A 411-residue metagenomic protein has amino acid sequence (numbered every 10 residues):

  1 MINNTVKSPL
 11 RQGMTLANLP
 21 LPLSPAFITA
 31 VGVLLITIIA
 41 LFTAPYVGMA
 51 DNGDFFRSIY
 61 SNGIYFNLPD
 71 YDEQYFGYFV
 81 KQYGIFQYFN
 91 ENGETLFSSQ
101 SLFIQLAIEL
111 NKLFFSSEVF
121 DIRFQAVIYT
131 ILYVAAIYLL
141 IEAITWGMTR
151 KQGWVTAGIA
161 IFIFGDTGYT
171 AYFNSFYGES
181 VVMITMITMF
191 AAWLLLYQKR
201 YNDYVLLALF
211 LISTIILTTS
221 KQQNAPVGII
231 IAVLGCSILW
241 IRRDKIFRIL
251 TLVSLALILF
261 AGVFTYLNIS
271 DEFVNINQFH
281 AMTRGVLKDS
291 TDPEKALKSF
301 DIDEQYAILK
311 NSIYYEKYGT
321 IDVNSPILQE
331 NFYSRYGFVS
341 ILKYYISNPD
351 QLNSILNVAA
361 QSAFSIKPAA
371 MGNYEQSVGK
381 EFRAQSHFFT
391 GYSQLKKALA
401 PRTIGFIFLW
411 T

Functional and structural regions predicted by a protein language model:
I2-P45, F97-L287, K396-T411: Hydrophobic transmembrane helix bundles of membrane-integrated enzymes that assemble and modify cell-envelope
Q12-I28, F55-S58, E118, N331-D350: Cytoplasmic juxtamembrane interface segments
T37-K112: Extracytoplasmic loop-helix module adjacent to an early transmembrane segment
A50-D72, D121-I122, D166, K221 (+3 more regions): Alpha-helix initiation/capping motif
I59-F89, S270-G379: Membrane-proximal stem/loop segments at transmembrane-domain junctions that anchor or position
E94, Y169, F173, V181 (+6 more regions): Conserved aromatic-histidine-acidic binding/catalytic patches
E118-L132, L356-T411: Membrane-interface anchor segments at the N-terminal boundary of transmembrane helices in multi-pass membrane enzymes
I230, I246-V253, Y318-P326, V339-L342 (+2 more regions): Short, Lys/Arg-enriched charge-dense amphipathic segments
